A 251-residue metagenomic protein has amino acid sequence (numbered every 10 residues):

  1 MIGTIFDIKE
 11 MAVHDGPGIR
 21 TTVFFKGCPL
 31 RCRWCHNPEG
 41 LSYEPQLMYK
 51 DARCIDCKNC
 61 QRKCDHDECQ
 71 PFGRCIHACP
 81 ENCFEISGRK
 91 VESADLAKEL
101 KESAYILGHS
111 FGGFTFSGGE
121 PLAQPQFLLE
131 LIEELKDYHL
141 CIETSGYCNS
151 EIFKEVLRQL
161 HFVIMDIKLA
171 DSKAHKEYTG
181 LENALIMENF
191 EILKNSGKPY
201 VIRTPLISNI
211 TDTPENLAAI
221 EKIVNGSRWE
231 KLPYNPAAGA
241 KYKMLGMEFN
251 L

Functional and structural regions predicted by a protein language model:
M1-I19: Short, Lys/Arg-rich amphipathic segments at extreme N-termini
V13-V23, G40-P45, D65-E68: Short, intrinsically disordered, charge-biased short linear motifs at domain edges
F24-C35, M48-N82, E120: Cysteine-centered iron-sulfur cluster-binding motifs in ferredoxin-type domains/subunits of redox enzymes
N37-L47, C83-G88: Iron-sulfur (Fe-S) cluster-binding segments and ferredoxin-like electron-carrier domains, especially [2Fe-2S]
C57-E68, H77-N82, I86, D95 (+1 more regions): Short Fe-S-cluster ligation motifs
V91: Active-site anion-handling motifs in enzyme catalytic cores
A94-A237, K241-M244: Conserved AdoMet/S-adenosylmethionine-binding subsite of the radical SAM
K243-L251: A structural motif corresponding to the C-terminal lobe/cap of the Radical SAM core domain
